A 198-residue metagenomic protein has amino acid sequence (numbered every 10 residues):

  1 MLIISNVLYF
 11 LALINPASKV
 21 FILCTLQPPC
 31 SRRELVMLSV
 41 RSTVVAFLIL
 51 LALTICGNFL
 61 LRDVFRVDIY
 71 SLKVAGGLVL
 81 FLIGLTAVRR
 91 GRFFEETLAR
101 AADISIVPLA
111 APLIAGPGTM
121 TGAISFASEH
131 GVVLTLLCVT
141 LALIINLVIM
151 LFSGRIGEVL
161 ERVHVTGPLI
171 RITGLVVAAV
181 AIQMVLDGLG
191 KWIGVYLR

Functional and structural regions predicted by a protein language model:
M1-L13, R90-A110: Small-residue-enriched transmembrane helix starts and helix-helix packing motifs in multi-pass inner-membrane proteins
L2-A52: Juxtamembrane transmembrane-helix termini in multi-pass membrane transport proteins
L2-L8, R62-K73, S128-T140, G194-R198: Interfacial loop-to-helix junctions that mark the boundaries of transmembrane helices in multi-pass membrane
C30-V44, G131-T140, G167-R171: Membrane-interface alpha-helices at helix entry/exit sites of multi-pass transporters
V36-A87: Membrane helix-loop-helix hairpins that form the core translocation module of multi-pass transporters
L51-C56, I114-F126, V177-K191: Hydrophobic alpha-helical transmembrane segments in multi-pass integral membrane proteins
R62-V67, I149-L169: Membrane interface segments of multi-pass transport proteins and intramembrane proteases
L78-A99, I182-I193: Transmembrane helix exit motif
